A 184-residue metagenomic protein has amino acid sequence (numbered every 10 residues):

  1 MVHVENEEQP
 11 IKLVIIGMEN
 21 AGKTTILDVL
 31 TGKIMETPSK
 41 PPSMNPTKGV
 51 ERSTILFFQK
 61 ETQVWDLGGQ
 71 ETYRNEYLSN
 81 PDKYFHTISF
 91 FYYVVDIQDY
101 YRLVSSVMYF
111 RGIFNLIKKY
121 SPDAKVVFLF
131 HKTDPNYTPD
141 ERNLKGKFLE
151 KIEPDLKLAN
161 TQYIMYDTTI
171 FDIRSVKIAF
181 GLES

Functional and structural regions predicted by a protein language model:
M1-P42, F58: Conserved G1/Walker A P-loop phosphate-binding module
E36-V64: Conserved substrate/cofactor phosphate-moiety recognition/catalytic segment in nucleotide-dependent phosphotransferases
Q59-L78: Switch II (G3) loop of P-loop NTPases
N75-Y100, L116: Inter-motif core of Ras-like GTPase G domains
S89-Y93, I117-K132, K157-D167: Conserved beta-strand/loop subsegment of P-loop NTPase cores
Q98, K132-P135: Acidic beta-to-alpha connecting loop that harbors the catalytic carboxylate
Y100-Y120, V126: Amphipathic helical hotspot of TIR/SEFIR-family domains
N136-S184: Canonical P-loop GTPase G-domain recognition
